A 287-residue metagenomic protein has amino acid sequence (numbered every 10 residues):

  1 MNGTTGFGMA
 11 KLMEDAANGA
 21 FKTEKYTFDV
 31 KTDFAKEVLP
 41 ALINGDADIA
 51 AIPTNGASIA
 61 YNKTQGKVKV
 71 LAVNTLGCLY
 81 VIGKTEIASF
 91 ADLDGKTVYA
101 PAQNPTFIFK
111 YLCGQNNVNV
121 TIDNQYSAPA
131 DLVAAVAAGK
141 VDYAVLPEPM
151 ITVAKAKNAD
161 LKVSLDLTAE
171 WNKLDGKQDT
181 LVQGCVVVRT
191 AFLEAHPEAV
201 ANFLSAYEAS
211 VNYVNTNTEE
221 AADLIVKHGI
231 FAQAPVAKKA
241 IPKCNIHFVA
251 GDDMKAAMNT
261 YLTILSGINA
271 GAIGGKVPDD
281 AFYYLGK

Functional and structural regions predicted by a protein language model:
M1-A17, K84, A88-V153: Bilobed "Venus flytrap"/periplasmic-binding protein-like clamshell domains and structurally analogous long
M1-E37, I43, A60-K63, K110-G114: Short, polar/charged alpha-helical segment
K25-F34, I49-I52, N119-A128: Short beta-strand-to-loop elements that line the ligand-binding cleft of bilobed periplasmic-binding protein-like
N55-G56, A128-L224: Pocket-lining segment of extracytoplasmic ligand-binding domains
G66-V73, K96-Y99, K173-V182: A structural signal for short loop-to-beta-strand junctions that line the ligand-binding cleft of periplasmic/secreted
V70-S89, L181-E194: Hydrophobic/proline-rich hinge and linker segments of small-molecule sensing/allosteric domains, predominantly
L193-I268: Secondary-structure end/capping motifs
N259-K287: Conserved C-terminal helix/tail region of periplasmic/extracytoplasmic solute-binding proteins
